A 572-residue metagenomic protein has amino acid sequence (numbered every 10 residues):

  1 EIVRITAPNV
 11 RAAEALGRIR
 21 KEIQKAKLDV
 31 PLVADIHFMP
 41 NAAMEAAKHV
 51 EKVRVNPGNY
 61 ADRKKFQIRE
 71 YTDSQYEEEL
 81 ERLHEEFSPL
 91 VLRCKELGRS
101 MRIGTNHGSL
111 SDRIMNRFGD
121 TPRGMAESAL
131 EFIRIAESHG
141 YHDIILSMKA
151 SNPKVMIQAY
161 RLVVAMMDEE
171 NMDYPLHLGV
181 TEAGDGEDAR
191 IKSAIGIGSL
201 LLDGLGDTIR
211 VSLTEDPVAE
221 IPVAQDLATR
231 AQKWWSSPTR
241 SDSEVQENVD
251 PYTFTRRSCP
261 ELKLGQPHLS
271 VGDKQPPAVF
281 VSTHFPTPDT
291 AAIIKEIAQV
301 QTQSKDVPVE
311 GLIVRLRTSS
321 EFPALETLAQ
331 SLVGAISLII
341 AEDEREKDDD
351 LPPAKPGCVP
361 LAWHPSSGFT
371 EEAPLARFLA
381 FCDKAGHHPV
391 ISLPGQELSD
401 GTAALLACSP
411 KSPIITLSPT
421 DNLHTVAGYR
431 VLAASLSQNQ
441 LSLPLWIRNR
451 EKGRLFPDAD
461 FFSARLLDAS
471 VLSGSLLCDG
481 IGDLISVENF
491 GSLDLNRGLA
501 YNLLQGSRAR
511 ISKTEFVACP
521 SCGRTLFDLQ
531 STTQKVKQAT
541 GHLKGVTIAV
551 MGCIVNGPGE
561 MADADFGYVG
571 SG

Functional and structural regions predicted by a protein language model:
I2, K52, D143, D207-T208 (+3 more regions): Residues at the N-termini of beta-strands
I2-E131, R256-S258, L262-K263, L269-S270 (+1 more regions): Active-site beta->alpha loop and helix N-cap motifs at the rims of alpha/beta catalytic domains
V3-P8, G104, R448, C522 (+2 more regions): Glycine-rich beta-strand-to-loop/alpha-helix junction loops that act as flexible
K48-V50, G204, G480-I481, D563: Short, structured coil segments at secondary-structure junctions
N56-G58, E488-N489, S571: Short beta->alpha connector loops at strand-helix junctions that form conserved, small/polar/Pro-enriched
Y71-H84, L92, I114-H268, P356-W363 (+1 more regions): Catalytic alpha/beta core domains of metabolic enzymes, predominantly
G265-V300, D528-G572: C-terminal accessory/binding modules appended to enzymatic or scaffolding proteins
